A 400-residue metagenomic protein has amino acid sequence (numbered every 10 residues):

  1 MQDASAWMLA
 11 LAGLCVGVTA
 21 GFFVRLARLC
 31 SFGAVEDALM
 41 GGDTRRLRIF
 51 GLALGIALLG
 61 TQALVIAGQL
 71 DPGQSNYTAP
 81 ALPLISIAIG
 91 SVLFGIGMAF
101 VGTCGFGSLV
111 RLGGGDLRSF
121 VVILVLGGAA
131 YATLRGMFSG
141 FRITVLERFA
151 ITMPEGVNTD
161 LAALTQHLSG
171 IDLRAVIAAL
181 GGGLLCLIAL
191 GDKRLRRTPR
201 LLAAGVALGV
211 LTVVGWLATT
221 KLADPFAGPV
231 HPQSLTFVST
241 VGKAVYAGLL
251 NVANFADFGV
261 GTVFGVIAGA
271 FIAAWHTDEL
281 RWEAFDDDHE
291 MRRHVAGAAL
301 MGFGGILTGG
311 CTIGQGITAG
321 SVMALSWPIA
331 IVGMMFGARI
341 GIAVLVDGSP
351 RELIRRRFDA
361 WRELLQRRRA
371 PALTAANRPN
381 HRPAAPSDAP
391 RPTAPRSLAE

Functional and structural regions predicted by a protein language model:
M1-E400: Membrane-interfacial helix-loop segments of redox and metal-homeostasis proteins, especially TM-loop-TM junctions
